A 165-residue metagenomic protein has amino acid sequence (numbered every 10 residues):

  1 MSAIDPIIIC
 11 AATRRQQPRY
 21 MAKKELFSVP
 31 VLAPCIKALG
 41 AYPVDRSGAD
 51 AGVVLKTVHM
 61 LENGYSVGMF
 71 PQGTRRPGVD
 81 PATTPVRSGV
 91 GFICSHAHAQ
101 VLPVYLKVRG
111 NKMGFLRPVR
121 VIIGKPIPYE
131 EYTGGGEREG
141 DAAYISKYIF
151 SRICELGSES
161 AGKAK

Functional and structural regions predicted by a protein language model:
M1-G48, K56: Catalytic core of membrane glycerolipid acyltransferases/transacylases, capturing the structured, soluble-facing
V53-K165: Non-catalytic C-terminal accessory region of glycerolipid acyltransferases and related lyso-lipid remodeling enzymes
